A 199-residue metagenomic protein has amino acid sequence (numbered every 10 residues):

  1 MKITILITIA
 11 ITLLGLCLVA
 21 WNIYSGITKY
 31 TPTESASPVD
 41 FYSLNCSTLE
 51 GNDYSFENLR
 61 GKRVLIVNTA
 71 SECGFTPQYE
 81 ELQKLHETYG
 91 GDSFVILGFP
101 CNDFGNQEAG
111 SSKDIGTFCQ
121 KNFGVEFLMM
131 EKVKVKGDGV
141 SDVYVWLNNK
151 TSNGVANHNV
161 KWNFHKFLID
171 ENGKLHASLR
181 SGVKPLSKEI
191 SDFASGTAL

Functional and structural regions predicted by a protein language model:
M1-S43: N-terminal targeting signals for export/organelle localization
G26-E57, P77, D142: N-terminal "domain-start" segment that seeds a small globular fold
K62-R63, E72, T76-P100, C119-F123: Conserved helix-turn-beta segment immediately C-terminal to the redox Cys motif in thioredoxin-like folds
S71-C73, N102-N106, K134-G137, L175 (+1 more regions): Solvent-exposed loop/turn segments at secondary-structure junctions within structured extracellular/periplasmic domains
S93-G110, V125-G137: Thiol-based oxidoreductase modules, predominantly thioredoxin-like and allied folds used for disulfide exchange
K113-W162: Short, internal strand/loop/helix patches that form the active-site neighborhood or redox-interaction surface
D142-V145, K150-L199: Thiol-/selenol-based redox modules, centered on thioredoxin-like and closely related oxidoreductase domains
